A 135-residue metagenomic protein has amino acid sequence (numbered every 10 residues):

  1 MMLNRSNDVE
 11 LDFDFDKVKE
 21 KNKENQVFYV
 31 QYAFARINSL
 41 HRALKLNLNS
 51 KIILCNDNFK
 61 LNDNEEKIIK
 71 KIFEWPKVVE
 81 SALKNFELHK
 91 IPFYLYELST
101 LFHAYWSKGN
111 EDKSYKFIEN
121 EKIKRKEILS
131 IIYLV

Functional and structural regions predicted by a protein language model:
M1-V135: Non-catalytic interaction-recognition regions
